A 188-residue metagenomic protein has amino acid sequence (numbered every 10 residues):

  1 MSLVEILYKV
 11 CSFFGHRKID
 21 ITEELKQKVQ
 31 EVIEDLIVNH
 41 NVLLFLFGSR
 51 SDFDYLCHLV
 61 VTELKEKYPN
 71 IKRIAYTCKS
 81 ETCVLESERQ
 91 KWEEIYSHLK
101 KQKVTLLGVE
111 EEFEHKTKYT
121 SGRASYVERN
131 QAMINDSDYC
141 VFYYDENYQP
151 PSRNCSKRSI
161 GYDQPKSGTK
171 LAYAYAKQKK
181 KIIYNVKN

Functional and structural regions predicted by a protein language model:
S2-N188: Acidic/glycine-enriched connector segments
